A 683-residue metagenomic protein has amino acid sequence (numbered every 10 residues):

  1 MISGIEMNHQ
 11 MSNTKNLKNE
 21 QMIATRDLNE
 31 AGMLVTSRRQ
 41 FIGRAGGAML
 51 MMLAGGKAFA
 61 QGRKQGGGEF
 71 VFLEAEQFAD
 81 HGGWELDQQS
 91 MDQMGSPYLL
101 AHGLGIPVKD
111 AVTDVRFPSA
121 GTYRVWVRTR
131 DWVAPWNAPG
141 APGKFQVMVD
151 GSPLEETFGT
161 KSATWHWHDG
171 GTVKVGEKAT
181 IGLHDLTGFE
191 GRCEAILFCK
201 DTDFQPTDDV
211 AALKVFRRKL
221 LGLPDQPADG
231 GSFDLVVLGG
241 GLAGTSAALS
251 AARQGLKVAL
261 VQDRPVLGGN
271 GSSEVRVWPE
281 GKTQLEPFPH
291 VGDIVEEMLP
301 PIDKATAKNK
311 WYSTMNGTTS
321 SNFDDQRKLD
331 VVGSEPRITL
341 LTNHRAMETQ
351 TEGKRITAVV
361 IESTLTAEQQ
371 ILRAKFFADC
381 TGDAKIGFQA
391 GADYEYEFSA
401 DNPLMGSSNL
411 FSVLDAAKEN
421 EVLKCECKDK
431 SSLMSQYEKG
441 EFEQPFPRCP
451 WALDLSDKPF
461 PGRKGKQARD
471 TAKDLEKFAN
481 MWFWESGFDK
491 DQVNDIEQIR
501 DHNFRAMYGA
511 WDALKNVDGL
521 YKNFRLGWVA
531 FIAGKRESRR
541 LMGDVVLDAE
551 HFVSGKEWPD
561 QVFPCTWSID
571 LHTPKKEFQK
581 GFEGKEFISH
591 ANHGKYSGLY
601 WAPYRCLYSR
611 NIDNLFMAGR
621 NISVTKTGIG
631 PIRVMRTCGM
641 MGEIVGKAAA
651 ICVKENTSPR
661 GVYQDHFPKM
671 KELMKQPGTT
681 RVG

Functional and structural regions predicted by a protein language model:
M1-S37: N-terminal secretory signal peptides
L34-G43, M49-K64: N-terminal twin-arginine translocation
G62-P227: Extracytoplasmic
P227-D229, N270, N343, E368-F376 (+1 more regions): Flavin (FAD/FMN)-binding glycine-rich loop and adjacent Rossmann-like elements that form
G230-G241: Beta1/beta-strand and adjacent pyrophosphate-binding region of the FAD-binding site in flavoprotein oxidoreductases
G244: N-terminal Rossmann-fold NAD(P) dinucleotide-binding loop
L256-K257, D263-Q350, M405, F411 (+1 more regions): Conserved N-terminal/central alpha/beta ligand/cofactor-binding core
E352-Q370: Conserved beta-strand-loop-beta-strand element in the redox core of flavoprotein oxidoreductases
